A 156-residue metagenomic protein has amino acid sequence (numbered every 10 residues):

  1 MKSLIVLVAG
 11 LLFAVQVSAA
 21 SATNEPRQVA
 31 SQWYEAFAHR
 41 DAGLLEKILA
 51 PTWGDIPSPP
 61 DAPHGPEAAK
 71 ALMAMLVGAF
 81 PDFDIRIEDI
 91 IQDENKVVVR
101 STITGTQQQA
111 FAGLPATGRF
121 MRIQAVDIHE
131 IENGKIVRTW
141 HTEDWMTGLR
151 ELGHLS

Functional and structural regions predicted by a protein language model:
L4-I5, D41: Short amphipathic alpha-helical segments that mediate assembly, nucleic-acid/protein binding, or membrane association
I5-Q16: Bacterial N-terminal signal peptides
S18-S156: C-terminal and inter-domain tail/linker signature
